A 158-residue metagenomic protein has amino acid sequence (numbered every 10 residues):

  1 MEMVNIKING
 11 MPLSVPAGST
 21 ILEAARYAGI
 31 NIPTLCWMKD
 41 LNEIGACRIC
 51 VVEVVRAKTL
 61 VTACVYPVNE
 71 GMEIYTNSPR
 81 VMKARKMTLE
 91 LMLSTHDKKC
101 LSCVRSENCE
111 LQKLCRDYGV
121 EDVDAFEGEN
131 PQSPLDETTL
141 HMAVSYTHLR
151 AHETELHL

Functional and structural regions predicted by a protein language model:
E2-N9: Eukaryote-biased recognition of intrinsically disordered, low-complexity regulatory segments
M11-P12, L101: A generic secondary-structure micro-motif detector that highlights 1-2 residue hydrophobic/ambivalent hotspots embedded
L13, A17-T62, Y66-E70: N-terminal cofactor/phosphate-binding cores enriched in small/glycine residues, especially glycine-rich loops such as
R48-V52, A57-R150: Fe-S ferredoxin-like electron-transfer domains and their immediately adjacent linker/connector regions across
H148, E155-L158: Single conserved hydrophobic/aromatic residue that forms the stacking wall/gate of nucleotide- or nucleobase-binding
